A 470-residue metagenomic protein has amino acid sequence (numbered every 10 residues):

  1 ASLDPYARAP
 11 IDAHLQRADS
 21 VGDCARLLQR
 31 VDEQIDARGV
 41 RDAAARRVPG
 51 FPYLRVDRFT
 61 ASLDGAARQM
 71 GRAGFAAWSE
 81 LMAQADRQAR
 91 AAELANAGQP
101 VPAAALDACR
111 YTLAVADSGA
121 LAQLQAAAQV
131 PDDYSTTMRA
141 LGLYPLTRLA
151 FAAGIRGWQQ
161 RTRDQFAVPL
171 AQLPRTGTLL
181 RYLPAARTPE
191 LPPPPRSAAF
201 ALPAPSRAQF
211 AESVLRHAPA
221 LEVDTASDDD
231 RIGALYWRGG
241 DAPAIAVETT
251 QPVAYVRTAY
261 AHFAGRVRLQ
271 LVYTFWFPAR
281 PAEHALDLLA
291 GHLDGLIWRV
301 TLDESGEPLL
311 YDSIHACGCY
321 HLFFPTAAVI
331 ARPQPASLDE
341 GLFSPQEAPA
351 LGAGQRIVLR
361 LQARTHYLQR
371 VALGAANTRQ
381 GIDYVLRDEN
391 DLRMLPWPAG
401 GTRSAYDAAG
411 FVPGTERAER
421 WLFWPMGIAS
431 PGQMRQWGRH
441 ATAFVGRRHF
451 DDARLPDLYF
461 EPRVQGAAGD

Functional and structural regions predicted by a protein language model:
S2-P192, H292-D294, E304-D470: Domain-length functional cores that host ligand/cofactor binding and catalytic or interaction surfaces in mature
T176-E248: Charged, compositionally biased non-catalytic regions
S197, A208, V256-Y260, D287 (+3 more regions): Short, well-ordered helical secondary-structure segments
P219-A220, V267, G446: Glycine-centered secondary-structure boundary/capping sites
R231-Y311: Short N-terminal edge-element motif at the start of the domain
